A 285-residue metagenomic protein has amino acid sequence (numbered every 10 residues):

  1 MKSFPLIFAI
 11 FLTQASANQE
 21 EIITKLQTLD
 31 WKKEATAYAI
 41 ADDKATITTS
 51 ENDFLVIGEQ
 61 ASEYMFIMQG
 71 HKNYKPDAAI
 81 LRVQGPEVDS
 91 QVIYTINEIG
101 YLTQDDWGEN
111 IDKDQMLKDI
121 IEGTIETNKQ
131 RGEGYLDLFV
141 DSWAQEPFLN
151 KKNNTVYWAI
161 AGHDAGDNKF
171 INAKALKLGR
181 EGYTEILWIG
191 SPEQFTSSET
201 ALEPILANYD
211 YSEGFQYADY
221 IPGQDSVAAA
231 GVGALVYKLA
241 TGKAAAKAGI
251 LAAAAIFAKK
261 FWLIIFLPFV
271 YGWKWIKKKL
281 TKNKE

Functional and structural regions predicted by a protein language model:
M1-I7, W262-I264: Sec-dependent signal peptide recognition, specifically the positively charged N-region followed immediately by
F8-A17, K274: Hydrophobic h-region of N-terminal signal peptides that target proteins for export in Gram-negative bacteria
Q19-T36: Short N-terminal segments immediately surrounding and downstream of signal-peptide cleavage
A35-Y38, D43-D112, M116, A161 (+1 more regions): Secretory pathway targeting signatures of secreted, lumenal, and periplasmic proteins
Y38-D42, E122, E126, L149-K152 (+1 more regions): Acidic/polar residues at beta-strand termini and the immediately following turn/coil
I57, I120-Y135, L206, D210-E213: Sec/Tat-exported extracytoplasmic proteins
Q84-I93, G134-G223: Short, well-structured beta-strand
A228-E285: C-terminal single-pass membrane-anchor helix
